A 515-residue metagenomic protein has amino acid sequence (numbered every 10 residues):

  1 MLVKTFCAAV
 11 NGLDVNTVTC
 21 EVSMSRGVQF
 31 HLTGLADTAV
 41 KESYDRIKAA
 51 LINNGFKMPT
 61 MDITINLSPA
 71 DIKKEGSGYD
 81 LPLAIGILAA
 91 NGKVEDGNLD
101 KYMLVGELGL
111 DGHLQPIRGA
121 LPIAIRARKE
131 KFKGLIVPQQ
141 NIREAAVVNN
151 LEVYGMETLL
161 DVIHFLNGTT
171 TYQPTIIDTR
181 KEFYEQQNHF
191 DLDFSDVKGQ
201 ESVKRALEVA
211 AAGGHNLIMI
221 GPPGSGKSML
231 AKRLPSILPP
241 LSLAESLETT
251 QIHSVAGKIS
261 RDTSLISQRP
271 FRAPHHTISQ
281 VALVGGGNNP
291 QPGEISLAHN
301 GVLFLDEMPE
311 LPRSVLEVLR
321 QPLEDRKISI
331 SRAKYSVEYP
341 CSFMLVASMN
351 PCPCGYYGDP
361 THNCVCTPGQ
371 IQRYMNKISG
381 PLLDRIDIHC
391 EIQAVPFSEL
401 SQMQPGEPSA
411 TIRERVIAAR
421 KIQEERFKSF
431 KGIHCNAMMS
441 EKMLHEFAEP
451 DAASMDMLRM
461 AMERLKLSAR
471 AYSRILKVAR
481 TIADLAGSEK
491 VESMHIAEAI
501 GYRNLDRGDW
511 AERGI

Functional and structural regions predicted by a protein language model:
M1-I218, P222-S228, S331, A471-Y472 (+1 more regions): Peripheral, non-AAA+ core regions of ATP-driven protein-machinery
V18-M24, L283, D387-C390: Short beta-strand elements
T33, A39-Y44, P59, N66-G76 (+2 more regions): Basic, amphipathic alpha-helical bundle interface domains used for macromolecular binding and assembly
L110, L303-F304, E310-L311: Residues immediately C-terminal
E208, L265, P270, Q280-L303 (+1 more regions): Conserved alpha-helical scaffold flanking the Walker A/P-loop in AAA+ ATPase domains
M219-S260: Walker A/P-loop
G221, G285, E307: The Walker A (P-loop) glycine that initiates the GxxxxGKT/S ATP-binding motif of P-loop NTPases
N300, D306-E307, V318: Walker B catalytic acidic pair
